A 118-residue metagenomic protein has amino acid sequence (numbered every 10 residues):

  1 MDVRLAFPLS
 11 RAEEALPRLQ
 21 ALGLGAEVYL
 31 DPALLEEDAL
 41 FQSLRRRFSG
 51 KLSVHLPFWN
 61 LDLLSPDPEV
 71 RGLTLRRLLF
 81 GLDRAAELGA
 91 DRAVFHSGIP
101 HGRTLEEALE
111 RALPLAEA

Functional and structural regions predicted by a protein language model:
M1-L82, A86: N-terminal pre-domain/capping segments
L64-A118: Active-site acidic/histidine proton-transfer and metal-coordination neighborhood in alpha/beta enzyme cores
